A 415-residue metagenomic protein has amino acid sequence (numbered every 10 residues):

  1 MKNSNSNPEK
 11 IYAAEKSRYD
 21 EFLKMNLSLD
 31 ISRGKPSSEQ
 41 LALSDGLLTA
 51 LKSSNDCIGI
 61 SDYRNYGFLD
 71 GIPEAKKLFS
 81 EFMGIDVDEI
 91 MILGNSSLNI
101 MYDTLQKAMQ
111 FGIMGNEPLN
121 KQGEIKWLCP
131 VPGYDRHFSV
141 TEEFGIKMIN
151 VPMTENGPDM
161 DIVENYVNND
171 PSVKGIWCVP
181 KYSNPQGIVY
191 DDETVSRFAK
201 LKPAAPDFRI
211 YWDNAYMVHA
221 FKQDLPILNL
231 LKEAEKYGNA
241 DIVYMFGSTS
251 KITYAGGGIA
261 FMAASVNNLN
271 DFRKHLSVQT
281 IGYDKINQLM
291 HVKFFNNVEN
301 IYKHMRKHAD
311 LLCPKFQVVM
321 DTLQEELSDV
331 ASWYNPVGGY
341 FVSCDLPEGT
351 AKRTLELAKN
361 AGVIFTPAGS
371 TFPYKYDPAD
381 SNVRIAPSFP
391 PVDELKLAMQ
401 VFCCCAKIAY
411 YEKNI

Functional and structural regions predicted by a protein language model:
K2-D70, E74-A75, S80-E81, N360-V363: N-terminal "arm"/small-domain region of PLP-dependent enzymes with the aminotransferase-like
K2-Y12, S54, G67-L69, P73-K77 (+4 more regions): PLP-dependent enzyme catalytic core of the Aspartate aminotransferase-like
K16-K24, N268-L269, R273, C344-R384 (+2 more regions): Conserved C-terminal alpha-helix-loop-beta "cap" of PLP-dependent enzymes that closes/shapes the active-site mouth
S61-P206, M217-G238, C403-N414: Conserved core of the PLP fold type I
L93, E235-C313: Conserved core segment of the aminotransferase class I/II
P206-F208, W212, L225-T249, N270-D271 (+1 more regions): Conserved active-site segment immediately N-terminal to the catalytic lysine that forms the internal aldimine
R306-M320, A331-D345, K359: Conserved glycine-rich beta-strand-loop-beta hairpin in the small C-terminal domain of fold type I
